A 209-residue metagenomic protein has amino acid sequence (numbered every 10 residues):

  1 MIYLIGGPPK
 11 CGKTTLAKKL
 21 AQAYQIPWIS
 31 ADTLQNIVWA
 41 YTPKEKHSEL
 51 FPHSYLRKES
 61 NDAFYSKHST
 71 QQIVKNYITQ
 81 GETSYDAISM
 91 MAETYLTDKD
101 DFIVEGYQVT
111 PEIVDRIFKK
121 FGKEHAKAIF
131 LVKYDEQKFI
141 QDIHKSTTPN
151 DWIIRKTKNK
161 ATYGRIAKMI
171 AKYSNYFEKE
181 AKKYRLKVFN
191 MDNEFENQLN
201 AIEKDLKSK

Functional and structural regions predicted by a protein language model:
I5: Hydrophobic anchor at the beta1->P-loop junction of P-loop NTPases
P8-C11: ATP-binding Walker
T14: Walker A/P-loop
Q22-K75: Conserved substrate/cofactor phosphate-moiety recognition/catalytic segment in nucleotide-dependent phosphotransferases
Y65-K123, F130: Glycine-rich phosphate-binding loop used to anchor ATP phosphates in small-molecule kinases, encompassing both
G122-K127, Y184-L186: Short glycine-/polar-rich loops that comprise or flank the Walker A/P-loop and associated switch/sensor motifs
E124-Y173: A glycine- and Lys/Arg-enriched "phosphate-lid" helix/loop adjacent to the NTP-binding pocket of small-molecule kinases
K172-K209: NTP-dependent small-molecule kinase module
